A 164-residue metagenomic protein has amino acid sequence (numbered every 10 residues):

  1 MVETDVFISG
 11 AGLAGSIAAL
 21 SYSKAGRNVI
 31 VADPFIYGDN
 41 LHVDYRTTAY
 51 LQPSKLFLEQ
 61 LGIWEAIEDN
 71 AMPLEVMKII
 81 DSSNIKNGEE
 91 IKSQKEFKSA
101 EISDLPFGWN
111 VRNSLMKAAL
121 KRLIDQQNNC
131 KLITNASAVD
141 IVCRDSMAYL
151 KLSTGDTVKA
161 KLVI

Functional and structural regions predicted by a protein language model:
T4-V31: N-terminal Rossmann-like FAD-binding beta1-loop-alpha1 element of flavoenzymes
S23-R46: Glycine-rich FAD pyrophosphate-binding loop
G26, G62, N129: Short glycine-rich hinge loops at helix-strand junctions in the catalytic core of two-component histidine kinases
V43-N84: N-terminal FAD cofactor-binding segment of flavoenzymes
M72-V163: Conserved N-terminal helical subregion
